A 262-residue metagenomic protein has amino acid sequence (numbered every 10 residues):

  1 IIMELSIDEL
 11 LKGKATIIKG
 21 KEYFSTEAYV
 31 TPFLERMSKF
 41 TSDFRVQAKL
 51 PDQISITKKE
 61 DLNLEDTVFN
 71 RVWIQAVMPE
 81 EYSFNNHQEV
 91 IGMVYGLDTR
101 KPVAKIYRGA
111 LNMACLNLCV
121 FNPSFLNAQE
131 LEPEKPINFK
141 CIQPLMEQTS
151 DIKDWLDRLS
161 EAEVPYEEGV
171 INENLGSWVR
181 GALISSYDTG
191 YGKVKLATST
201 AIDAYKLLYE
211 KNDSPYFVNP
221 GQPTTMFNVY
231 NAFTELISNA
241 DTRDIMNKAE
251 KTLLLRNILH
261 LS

Functional and structural regions predicted by a protein language model:
I1-I7, A48-D52, I56-S262: Intrinsically disordered, low-complexity regions enriched in serine/threonine
I1-L50, S55, S199: Feature for intrinsically disordered/low-complexity regulatory segments and propeptides
